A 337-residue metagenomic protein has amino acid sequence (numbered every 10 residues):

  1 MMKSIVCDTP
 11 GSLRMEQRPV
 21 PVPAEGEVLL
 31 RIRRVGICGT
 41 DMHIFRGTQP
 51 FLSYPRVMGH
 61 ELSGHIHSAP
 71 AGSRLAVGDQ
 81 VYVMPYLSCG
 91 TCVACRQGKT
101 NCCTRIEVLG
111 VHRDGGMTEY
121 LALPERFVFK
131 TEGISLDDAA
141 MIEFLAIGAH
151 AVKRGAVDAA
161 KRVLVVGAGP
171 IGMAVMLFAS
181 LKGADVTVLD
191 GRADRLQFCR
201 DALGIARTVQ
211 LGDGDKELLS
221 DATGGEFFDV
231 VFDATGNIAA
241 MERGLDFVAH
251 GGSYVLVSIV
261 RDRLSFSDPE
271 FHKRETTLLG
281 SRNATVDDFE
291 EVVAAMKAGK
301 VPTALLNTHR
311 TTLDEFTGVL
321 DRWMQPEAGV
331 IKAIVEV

Functional and structural regions predicted by a protein language model:
M2, E242, V286-V337: C-terminal hydrophobic helical "lid"/dimerization subdomain of Rossmann-like NAD(P)H-dependent oxidoreductases
P21-V35, T48-V93, E132-I134: Glycine-rich beta-strand-centered segment in the early N-terminal region that forms part of a ligand/cofactor-binding
E61, D79-Q80, A94, Y120 (+4 more regions): Residue-level marker of beta-strand positions
C89-V166: NAD(P)H dinucleotide-binding glycine-rich loop of Rossmann-like/cofactor-binding domains, especially the beta1-alpha1
I134-D213: Mid-domain Rossmann-like dinucleotide-binding core that forms the NAD(H)/NADP(H) cofactor-binding site
G214-G225: Short amphipathic alpha-helix with an adjacent loop that forms part of the alpha/beta core around
I238-K300, E336-V337: Glycine-rich phosphate-binding loop and adjacent beta-alpha segment of Rossmann(oid) nucleotide-cofactor-binding
